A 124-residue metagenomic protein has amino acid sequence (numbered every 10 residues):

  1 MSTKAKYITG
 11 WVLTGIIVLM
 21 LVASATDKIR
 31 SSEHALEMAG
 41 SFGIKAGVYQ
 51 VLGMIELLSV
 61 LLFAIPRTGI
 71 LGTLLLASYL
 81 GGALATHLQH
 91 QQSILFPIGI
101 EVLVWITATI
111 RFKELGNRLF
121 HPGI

Functional and structural regions predicted by a protein language model:
M1-A23, I65-I124: Extended, low-polarity transmembrane helix blocks
M20, S32-E33, I55-L57, Y79: A generic alpha-helix surface/boundary motif
A23, I44-A64, V102: Core segments of alpha-helical transmembrane spans in multipass integral membrane proteins
I29-F42, A83-L84: Membrane-interface helix termini and inter-helical loops of multi-pass transporters
S31, I44, R67-I70: Amphipathic alpha-helical protein-protein interaction surfaces
E33, A46-V48, G53, L74 (+2 more regions): Solvent-exposed, flexible loop/coil residues
E37-G43, I94-G99: Non-cytosolic membrane-interface motifs at loop->transmembrane helix junctions
